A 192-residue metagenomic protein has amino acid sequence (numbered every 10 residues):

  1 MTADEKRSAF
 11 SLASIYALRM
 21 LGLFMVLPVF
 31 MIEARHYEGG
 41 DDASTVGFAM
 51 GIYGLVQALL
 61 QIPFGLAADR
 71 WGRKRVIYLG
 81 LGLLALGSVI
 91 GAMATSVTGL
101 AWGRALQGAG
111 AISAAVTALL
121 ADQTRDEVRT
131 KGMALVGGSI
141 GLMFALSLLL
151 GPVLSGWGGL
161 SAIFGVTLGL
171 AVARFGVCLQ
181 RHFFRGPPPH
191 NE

Functional and structural regions predicted by a protein language model:
E5-G54: Helix-loop boundary and gating motifs at the non-cytosolic
A17, G87, T98-A111: Hydrophobic core of transmembrane alpha-helices in multi-pass small-molecule transporters, especially MFS/SLC-type
M31, M143-S155: Small-residue (Gly/Pro/Ala) motifs that create kinks and tight helix-helix packing interfaces
G54-I62, F144-A145: Residue-level signature of mid-helix packing/kink "hotspots" within the transmembrane helices of 12-pass Major
L59-T95: Conserved MFS/SLC helix-loop-helix module at the cytosolic interface between two early adjacent transmembrane helices
G103-I140: Cytoplasmic helix-loop-helix junction between adjacent transmembrane helices in 12-TM secondary transporters
A162-L179: Symmetry-related core transmembrane helices of the 12-TM Major Facilitator Superfamily/SLC fold
C178-N191: Helix-loop junctions on the cytosolic side of multi-pass membrane transporters, especially the intracellular loop
